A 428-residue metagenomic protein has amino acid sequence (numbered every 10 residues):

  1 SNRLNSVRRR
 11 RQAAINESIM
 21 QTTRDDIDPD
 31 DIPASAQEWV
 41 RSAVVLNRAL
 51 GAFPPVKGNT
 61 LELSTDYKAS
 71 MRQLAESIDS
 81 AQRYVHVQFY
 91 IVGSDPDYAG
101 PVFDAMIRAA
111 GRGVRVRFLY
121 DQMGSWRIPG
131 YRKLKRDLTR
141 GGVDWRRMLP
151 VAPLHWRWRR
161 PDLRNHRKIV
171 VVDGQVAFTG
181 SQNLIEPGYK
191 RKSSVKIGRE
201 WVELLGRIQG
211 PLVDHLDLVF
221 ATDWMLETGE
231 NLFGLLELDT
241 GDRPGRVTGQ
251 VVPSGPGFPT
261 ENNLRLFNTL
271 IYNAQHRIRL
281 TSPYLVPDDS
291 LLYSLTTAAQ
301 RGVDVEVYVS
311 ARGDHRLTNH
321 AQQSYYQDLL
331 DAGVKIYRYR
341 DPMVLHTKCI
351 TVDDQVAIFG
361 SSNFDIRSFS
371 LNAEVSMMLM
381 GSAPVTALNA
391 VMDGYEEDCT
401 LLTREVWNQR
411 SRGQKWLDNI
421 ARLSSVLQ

Functional and structural regions predicted by a protein language model:
S1-L264, T269, N273, T297 (+6 more regions): N-terminal localization/anchoring segments of enzymes in phospholipid and broader phosphate metabolism
P129, L291, L317-H320, C349: Short, well-ordered secondary-structure micro-motifs
Y284-V305, S310, H315: Helical hairpin unit composed of two closely spaced alpha helices linked by a short loop
A321, G333: CN hydrolase (nitrilase-like) catalytic-core segments centered on the catalytic cysteine and neighboring Lys/Glu
Y337-R340: Active-site donor-binding acidic/aromatic loop of nucleotide-activated sugar and phosphosugar transferases involved
H346: Acidic, glycine-enriched loop/beta-strand segments at the rims of small-molecule binding/catalytic pockets
